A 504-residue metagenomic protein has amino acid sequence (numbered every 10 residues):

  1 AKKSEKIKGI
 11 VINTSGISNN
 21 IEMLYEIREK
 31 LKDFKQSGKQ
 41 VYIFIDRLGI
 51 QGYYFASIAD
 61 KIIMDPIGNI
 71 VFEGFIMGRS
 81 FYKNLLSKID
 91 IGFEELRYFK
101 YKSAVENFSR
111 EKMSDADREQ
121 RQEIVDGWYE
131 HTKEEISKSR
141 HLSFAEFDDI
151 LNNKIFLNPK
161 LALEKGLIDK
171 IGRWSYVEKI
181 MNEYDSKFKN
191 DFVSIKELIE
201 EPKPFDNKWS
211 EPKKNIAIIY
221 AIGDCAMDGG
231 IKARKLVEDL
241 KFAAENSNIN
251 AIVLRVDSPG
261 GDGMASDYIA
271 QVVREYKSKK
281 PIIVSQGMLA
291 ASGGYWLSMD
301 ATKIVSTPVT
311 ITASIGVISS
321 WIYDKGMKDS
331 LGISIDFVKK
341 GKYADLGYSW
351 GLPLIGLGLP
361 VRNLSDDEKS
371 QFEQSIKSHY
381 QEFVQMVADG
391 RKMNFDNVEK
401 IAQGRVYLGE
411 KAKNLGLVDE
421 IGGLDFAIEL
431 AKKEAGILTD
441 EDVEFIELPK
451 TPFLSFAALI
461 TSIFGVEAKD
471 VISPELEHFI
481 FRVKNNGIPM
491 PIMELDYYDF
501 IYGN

Functional and structural regions predicted by a protein language model:
A1-R79, K208-M327, K377: Cleft-lining beta-strand/loop regions that shape enzyme active-site pockets
F44-D46, L96, I195-L198, S285 (+2 more regions): Conserved beta-strand termini and adjacent loop/short-helix elements that scaffold enzyme active sites in alpha/beta
R79, K83-N182, K325-A431, A435-L438: Charged, glycine-interspersed solvent-exposed loop segments at helix/strand-loop junctions that cap or gate access
V177-I218, A233, I269: Extracytoplasmic and endomembrane cell-envelope/extracellular-matrix remodeling and assembly machinery
K187-I195, S306-T307, S334-K339, D396-N397 (+1 more regions): Acidic/polar loop patches that form or flank catalytic/metal-binding clefts of enzymes that bind anionic ligands
D206-N248, S375, L448-N504: Intrinsic disorder and flexible/low-complexity segments
M264-Y268, K411-N414, A457-T461: Short glycine/threonine-rich loop-to-helix capping motif typified by GTGT followed within a few residues by an Asp-Pro
F426-I460: C-terminal intrinsically disordered, low-complexity extensions immediately downstream of enzyme catalytic cores
